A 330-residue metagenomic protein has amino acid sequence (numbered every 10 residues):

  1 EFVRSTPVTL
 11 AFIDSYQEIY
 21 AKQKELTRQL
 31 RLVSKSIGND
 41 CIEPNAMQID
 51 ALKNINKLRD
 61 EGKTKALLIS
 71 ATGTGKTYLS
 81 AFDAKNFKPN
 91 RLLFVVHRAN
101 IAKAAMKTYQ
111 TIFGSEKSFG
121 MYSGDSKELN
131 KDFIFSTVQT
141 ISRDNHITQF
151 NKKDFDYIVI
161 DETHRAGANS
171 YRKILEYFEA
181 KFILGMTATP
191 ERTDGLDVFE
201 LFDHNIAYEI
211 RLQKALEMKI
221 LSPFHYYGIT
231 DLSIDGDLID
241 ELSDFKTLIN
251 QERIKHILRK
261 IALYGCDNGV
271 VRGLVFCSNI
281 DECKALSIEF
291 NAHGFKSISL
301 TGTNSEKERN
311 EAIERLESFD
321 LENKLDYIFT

Functional and structural regions predicted by a protein language model:
E1-A71, Y78-R91, K107-T111, N130 (+1 more regions): ATP-dependent helicase/translocase motor core
R91-R98, V271-N279, L300: Conserved RecA-like ASCE P-loop NTPase motor core of nucleic-acid helicases/translocases
K103, G120-Y122, S126-K127, H146 (+2 more regions): Conserved helicase ATPase core of P-loop NTP-dependent helicases/translocases
G124-Y157, A168-K173: Conserved helix/coil segment N-terminal to the catalytic DExD/H
I134-T137, K181-A188, F329-T330: Structural recognition of the conserved hydrophobic beta-strand(s) that form the central parallel beta-sheet of P-loop
F155-I158, E162-H164, C283: Conserved Walker B
H164-H225: Post-DEXD/H (motif II) to motif III coupling segment of the RecA-like Helicase ATP-binding lobe
I206-L274: Conserved interdomain linker/interface between the two RecA-like ATPase lobes of SF2 helicase motors
